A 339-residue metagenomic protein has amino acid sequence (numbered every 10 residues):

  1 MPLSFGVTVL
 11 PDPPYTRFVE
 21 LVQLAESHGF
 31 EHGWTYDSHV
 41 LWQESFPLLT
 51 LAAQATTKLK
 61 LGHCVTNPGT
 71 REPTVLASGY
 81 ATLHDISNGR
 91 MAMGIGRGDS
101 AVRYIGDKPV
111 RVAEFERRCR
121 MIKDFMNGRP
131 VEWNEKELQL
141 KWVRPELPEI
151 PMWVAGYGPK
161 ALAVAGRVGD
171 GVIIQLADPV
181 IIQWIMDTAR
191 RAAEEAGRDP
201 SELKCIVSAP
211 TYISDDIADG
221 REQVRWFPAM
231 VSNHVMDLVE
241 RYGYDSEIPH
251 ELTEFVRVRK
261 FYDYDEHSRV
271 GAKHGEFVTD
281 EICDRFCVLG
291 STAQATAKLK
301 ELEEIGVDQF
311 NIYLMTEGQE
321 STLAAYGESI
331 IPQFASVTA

Functional and structural regions predicted by a protein language model:
M1-C64, I150, V337: N-terminal beta1-alpha1-beta2 module of alpha/beta enzyme domains
L3-T16, T66-P73, E146-Y157, T211-S214 (+1 more regions): Active-site mouth loops of central-metabolism enzymes
F5-V9, G33-T35, K60-C64, M91-I95 (+4 more regions): Hydrophobic faces of well-ordered beta-strands that scaffold small-molecule active sites in alpha/beta enzyme cores
P13-A25, L76-G79, G156-V164, V224 (+1 more regions): Short, acidic/polar
G29, A52, L83, I122 (+7 more regions): Conserved, mostly hydrophobic/aromatic
F30, N88, G169-D170, V307: A structural motif
H32-A55, N67, D99-V102, L176-P179 (+1 more regions): Glycine-rich, proline-tolerant flexible connector loops at the mouths of alpha/beta enzymes
K108-W142, I182-E304, S336-A339: An alpha-helical appendage that flanks or caps ligand/catalytic pockets
